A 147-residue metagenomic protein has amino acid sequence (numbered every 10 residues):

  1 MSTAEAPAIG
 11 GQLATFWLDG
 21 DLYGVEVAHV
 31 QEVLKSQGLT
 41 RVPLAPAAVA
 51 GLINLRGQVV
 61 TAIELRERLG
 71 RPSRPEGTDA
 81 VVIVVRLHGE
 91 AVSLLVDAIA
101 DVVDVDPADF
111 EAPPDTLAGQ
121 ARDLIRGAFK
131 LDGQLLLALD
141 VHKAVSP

Functional and structural regions predicted by a protein language model:
M1-P147: An acidic, low-aromatic, low-complexity terminal/linker signal
